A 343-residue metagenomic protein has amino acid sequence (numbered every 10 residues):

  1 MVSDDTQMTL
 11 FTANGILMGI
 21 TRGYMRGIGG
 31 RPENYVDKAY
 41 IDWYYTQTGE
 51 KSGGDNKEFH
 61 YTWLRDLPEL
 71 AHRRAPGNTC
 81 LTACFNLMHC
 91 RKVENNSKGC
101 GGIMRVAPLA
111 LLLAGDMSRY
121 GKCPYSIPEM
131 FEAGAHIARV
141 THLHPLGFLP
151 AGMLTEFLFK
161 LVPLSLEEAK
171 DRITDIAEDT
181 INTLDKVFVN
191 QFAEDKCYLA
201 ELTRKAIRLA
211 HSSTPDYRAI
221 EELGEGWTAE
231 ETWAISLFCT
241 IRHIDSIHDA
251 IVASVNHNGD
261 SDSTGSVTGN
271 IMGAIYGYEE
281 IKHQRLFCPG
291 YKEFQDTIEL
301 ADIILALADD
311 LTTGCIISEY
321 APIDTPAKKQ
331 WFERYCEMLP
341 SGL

Functional and structural regions predicted by a protein language model:
M1-L343: Structured, active/binding-site neighborhoods that engage oxygen-rich ligands
